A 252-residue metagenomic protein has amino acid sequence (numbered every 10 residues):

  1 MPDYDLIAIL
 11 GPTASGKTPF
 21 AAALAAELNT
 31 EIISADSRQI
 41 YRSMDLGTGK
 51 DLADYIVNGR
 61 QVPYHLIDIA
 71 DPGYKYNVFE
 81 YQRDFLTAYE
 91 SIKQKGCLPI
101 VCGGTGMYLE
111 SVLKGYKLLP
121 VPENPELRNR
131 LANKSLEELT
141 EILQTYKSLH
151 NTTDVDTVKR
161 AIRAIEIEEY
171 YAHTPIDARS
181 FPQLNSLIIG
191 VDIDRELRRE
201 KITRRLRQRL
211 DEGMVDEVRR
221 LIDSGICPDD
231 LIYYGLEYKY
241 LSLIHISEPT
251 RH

Functional and structural regions predicted by a protein language model:
M1-S247: Phosphate/pyrophosphate-binding catalytic cores of soluble transferases and nucleic-acid-acting enzymes
E248-H252: Short "domain-exit" segments at the C-terminal end of structured domains
